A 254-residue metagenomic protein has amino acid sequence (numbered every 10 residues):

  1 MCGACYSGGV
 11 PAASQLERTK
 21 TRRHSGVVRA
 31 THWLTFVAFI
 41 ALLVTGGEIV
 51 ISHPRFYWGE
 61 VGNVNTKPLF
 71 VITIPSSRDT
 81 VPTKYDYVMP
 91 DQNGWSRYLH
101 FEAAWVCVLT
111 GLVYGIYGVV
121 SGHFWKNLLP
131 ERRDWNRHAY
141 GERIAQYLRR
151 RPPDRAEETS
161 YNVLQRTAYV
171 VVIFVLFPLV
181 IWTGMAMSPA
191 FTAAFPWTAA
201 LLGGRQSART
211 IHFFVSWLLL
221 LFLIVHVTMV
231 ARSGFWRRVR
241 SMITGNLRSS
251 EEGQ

Functional and structural regions predicted by a protein language model:
M1-Q254: Membrane-embedded alpha-helical bundles that constitute the cytochrome b-like, heme-associated redox core of multi-pass
